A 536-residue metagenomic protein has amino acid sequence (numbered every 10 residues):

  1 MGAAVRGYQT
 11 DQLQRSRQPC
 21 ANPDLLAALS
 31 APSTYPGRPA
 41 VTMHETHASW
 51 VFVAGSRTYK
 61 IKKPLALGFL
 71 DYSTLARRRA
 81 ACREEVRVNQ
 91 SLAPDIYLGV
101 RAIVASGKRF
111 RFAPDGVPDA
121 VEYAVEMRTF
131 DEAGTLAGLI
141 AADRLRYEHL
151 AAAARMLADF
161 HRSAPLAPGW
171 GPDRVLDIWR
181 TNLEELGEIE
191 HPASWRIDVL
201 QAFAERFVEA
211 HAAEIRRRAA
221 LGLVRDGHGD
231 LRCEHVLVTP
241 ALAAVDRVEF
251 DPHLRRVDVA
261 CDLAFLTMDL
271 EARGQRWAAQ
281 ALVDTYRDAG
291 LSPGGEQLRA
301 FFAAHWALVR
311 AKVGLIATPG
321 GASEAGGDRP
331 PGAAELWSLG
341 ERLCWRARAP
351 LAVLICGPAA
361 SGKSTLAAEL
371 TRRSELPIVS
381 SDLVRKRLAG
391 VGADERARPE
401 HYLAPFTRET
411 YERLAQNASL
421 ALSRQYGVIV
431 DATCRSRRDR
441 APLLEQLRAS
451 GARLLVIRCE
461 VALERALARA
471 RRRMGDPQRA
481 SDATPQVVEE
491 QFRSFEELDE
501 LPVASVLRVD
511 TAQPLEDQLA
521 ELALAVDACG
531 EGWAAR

Functional and structural regions predicted by a protein language model:
P23-H228, C233-H305, V309: Conserved ATP-binding subdomain of kinase catalytic cores across diverse folds
E324-C344: N-terminal pre-Walker A segment at the start of P-loop NTPase domains
I355: Hydrophobic anchor at the beta1->P-loop junction of P-loop NTPases
K363: Conserved lysine of the Walker
L366: Hydrophobic positions on the alpha1 helix immediately C-terminal to the Walker A/P-loop
T371-Y426: Conserved substrate/cofactor phosphate-moiety recognition/catalytic segment in nucleotide-dependent phosphotransferases
A389-G390, A397-P405, R448-L498: A glycine- and Lys/Arg-enriched "phosphate-lid" helix/loop adjacent to the NTP-binding pocket of small-molecule kinases
G475-E521, C529-R536: Small-molecule kinase domains that catalyze NTP-dependent phosphoryl transfer to phosphate-bearing small molecules
